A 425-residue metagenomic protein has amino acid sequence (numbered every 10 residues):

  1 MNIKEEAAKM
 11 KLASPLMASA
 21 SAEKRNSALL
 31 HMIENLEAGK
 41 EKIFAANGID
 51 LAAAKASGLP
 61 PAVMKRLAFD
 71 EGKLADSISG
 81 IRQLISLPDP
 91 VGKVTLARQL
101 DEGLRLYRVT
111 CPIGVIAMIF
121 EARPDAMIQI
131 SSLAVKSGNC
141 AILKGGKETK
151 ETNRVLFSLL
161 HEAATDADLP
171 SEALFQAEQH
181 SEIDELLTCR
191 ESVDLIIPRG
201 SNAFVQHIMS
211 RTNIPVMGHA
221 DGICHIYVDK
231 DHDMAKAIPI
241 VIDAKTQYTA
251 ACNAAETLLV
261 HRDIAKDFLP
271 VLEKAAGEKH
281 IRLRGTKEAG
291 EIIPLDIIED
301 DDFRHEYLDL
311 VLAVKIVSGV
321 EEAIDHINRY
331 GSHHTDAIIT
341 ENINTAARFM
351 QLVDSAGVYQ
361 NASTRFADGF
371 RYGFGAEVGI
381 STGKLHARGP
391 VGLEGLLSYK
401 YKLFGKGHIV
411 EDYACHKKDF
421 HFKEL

Functional and structural regions predicted by a protein language model:
M1-R105: N-terminal Rossmann-like NAD(P)+-binding subdomain of aldehyde/semialdehyde dehydrogenases
A13-S19, L258-V260, D309-S318, H333-I338: Short, well-ordered beta-strand elements within core beta-sheets of diverse protein domains
S21, R25, G138, I196 (+3 more regions): Residue-level signal for inorganic ion chemistry
A22-N26, A167-L174, Q247-A254, H280-E288 (+3 more regions): Flexible, glycine/charged-enriched surface loops at secondary-structure junctions
S27, D325-L425: C-terminal core of ALDH-fold dehydrogenases
S86, T95-D231, A235: Rossmann-like NAD(P) dinucleotide-binding subdomain of oxidoreductase/dehydrogenase enzymes
E121-D125, Q129-C140, V155, A163 (+2 more regions): ALDH superfamily catalytic-core signature
Y227-K230, L259-R262, V317, I339-E341 (+1 more regions): Short beta-strand-to-turn element immediately C-terminal to the catalytic PLP-Schiff-base lysine in fold type I
